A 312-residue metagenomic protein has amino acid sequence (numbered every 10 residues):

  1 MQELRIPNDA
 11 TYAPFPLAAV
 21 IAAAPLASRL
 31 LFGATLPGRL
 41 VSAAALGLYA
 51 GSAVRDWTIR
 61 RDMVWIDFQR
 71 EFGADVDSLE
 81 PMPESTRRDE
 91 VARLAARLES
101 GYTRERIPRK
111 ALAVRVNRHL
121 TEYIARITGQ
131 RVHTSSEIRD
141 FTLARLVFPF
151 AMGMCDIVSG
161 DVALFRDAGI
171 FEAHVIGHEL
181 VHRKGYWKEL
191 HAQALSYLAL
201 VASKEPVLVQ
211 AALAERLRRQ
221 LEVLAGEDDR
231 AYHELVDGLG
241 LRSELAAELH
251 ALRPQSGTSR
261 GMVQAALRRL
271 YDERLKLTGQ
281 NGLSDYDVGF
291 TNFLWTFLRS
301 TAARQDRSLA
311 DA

Functional and structural regions predicted by a protein language model:
M1-T86, A310-A312: N-terminal low-structure segments adjacent to metalloprotease catalytic domains across cellular compartments
E80-Y102: Intrinsically disordered, low-complexity intracellular terminal segments
R97-G160, F165, G169: Auxiliary, metal-adjacent structural segments of Zn-dependent hydrolase domains
E172-Y186, L190-Q193, Y197: Active-site recognition of the HExxH zinc-binding catalytic motif
L190, L208-A212, S243, A312: Membrane-proximal, solvent-exposed terminal domains/tails of membrane-associated proteins
Y197-H233: Short helix/loop segments within enzyme catalytic domains that coordinate or immediately flank catalytic cofactors
V223-A251: Amphipathic alpha-helical blocks and their helix-capping loop/short-beta junctions
E244-A312: Pan-zinc metallopeptidase signature
